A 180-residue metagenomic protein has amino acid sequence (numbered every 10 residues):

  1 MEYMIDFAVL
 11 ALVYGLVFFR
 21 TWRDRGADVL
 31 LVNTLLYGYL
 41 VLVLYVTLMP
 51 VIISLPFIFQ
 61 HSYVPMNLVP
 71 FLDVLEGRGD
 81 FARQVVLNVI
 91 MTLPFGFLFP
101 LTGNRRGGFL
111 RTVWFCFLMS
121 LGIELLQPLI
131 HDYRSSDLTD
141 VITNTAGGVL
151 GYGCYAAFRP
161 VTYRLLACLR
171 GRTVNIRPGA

Functional and structural regions predicted by a protein language model:
M1-Y133, Y152-A180: Bulky hydrophobic segments
R134-T143: Non-cytosolic membrane-interface motifs at loop->transmembrane helix junctions
